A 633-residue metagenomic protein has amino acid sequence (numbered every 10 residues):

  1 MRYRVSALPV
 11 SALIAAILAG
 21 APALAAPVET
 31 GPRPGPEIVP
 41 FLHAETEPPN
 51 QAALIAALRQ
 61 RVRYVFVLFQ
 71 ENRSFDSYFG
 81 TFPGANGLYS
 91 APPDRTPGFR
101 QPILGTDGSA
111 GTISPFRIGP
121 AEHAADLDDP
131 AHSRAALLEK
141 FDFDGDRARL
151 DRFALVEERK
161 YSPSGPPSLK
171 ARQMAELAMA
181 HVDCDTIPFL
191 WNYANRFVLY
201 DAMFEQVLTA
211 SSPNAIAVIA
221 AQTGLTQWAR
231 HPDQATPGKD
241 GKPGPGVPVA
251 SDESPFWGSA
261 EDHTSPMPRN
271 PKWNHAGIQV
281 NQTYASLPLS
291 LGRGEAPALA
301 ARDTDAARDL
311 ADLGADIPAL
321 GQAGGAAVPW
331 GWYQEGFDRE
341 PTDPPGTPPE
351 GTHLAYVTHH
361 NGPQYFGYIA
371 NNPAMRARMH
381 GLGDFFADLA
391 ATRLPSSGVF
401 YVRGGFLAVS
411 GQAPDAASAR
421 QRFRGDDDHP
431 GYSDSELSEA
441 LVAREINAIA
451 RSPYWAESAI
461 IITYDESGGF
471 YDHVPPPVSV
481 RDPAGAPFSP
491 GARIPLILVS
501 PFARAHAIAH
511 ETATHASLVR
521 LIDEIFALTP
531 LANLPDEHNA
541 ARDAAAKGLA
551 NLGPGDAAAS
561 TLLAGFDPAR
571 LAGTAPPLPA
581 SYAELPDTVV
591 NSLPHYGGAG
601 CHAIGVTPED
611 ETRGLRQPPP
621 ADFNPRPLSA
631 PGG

Functional and structural regions predicted by a protein language model:
M1-V10: Bacterial N-terminal signal peptides that target proteins for export
P9-A21: Bacterial N-terminal signal peptides
A26-G633: N-terminal pro-sequences and low-complexity stem/linker regions of secreted or lumenal proteins
